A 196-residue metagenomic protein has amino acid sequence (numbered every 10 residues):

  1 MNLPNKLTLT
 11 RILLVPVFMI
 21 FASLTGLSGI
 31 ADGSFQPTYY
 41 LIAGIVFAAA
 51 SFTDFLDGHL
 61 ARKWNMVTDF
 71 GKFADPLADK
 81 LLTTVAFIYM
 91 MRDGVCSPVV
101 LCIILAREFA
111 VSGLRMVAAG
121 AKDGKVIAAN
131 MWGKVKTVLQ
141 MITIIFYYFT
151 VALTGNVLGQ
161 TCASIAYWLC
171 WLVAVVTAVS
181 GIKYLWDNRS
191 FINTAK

Functional and structural regions predicted by a protein language model:
M1-K196: Alpha-helical transmembrane bundles and membrane-interface segments of multipass inner-membrane proteins
